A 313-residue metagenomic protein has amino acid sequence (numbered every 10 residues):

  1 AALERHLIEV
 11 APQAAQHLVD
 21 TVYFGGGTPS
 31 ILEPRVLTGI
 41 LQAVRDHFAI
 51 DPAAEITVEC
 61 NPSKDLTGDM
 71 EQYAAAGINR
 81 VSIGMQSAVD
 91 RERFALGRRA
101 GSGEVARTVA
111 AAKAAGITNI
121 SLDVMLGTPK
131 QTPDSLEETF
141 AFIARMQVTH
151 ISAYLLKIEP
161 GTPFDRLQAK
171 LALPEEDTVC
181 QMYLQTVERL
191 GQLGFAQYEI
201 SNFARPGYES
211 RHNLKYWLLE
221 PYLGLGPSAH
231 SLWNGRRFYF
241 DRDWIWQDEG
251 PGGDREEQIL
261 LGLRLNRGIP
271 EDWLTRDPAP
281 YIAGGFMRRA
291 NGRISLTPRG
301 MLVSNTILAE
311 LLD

Functional and structural regions predicted by a protein language model:
A1-Q13, H17-W273: C-terminal scaffold of the Radical SAM
A14, E104, S304-L311: C-terminal alpha-helix/helix-terminus motif
S231-L232, Y239, L302-V303, E310-L311: Short, surface-exposed beta-strand-loop junctions and turns on beta-sheet-rich folds
W244-L308: Basic, glycine-rich polyanion-binding accessory segments appended to enzymes
